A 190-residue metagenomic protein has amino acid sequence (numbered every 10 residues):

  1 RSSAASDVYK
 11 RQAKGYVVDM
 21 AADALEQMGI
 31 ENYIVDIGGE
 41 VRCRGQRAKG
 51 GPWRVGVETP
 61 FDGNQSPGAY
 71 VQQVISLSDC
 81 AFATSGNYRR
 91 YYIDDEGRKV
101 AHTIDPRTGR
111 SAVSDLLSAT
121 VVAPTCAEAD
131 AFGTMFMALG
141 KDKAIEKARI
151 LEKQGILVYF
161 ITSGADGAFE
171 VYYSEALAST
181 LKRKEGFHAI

Functional and structural regions predicted by a protein language model:
R1-Y9: Single conserved hydrophobic/aromatic residue that forms the stacking wall/gate of nucleotide- or nucleobase-binding
S3, D95-E96, P106-T108, A165: Short, ordered coil/turn segments that flank beta-strands lining enzyme active or ligand-binding pockets
R11-C43, G140: Cysteine-centered nucleophilic/redox motifs
D36-I37, V57-T59, S85-G86, P124 (+1 more regions): Active-site-proximal beta-strand/loop segments in catalytic clefts of secreted hydrolases
I37-G39, R98-I161: Proteins synthesized as precursors that undergo proteolytic processing into mature forms
R44-K49, Y173-S174: Short acidic, glycine/serine/threonine-rich loops at helix termini
R47-G97, D105: Single conserved position on a long alpha-helix in the C-terminal lobe of the eukaryotic protein kinase
L157-I190: Low-complexity, Gly/Ser/Thr/Pro-rich intrinsically disordered linker/tail segments
